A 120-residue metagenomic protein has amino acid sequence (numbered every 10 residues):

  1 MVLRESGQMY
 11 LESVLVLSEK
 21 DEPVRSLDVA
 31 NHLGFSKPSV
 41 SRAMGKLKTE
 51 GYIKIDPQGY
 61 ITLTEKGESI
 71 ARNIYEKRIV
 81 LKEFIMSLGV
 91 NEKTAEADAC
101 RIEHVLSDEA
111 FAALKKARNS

Functional and structural regions predicted by a protein language model:
V2-F35: N-terminal helix-turn-helix DNA-binding core of bacterial DNA-binding proteins
N31, K48-T49: Alpha-helical residues within the helix-turn-helix
P38, K93: Key DNA-contact positions within bacterial/archaeal DNA-binding proteins
G59-K77: Basic, amphipathic "hinge/linker" alpha-helix immediately C-terminal to the N-terminal HTH DNA-binding motif
A97-S120: C-terminal regulatory/oligomerization modules of transcriptional regulators
